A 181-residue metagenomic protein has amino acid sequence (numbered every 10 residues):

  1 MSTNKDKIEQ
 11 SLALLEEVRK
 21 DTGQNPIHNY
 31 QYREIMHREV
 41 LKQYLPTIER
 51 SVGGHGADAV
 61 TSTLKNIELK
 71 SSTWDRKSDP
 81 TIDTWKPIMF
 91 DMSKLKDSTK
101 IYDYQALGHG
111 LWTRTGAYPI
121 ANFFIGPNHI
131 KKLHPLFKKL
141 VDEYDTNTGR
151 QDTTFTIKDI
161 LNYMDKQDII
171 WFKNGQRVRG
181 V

Functional and structural regions predicted by a protein language model:
M1-V181: Nucleic-acid endonuclease domains
